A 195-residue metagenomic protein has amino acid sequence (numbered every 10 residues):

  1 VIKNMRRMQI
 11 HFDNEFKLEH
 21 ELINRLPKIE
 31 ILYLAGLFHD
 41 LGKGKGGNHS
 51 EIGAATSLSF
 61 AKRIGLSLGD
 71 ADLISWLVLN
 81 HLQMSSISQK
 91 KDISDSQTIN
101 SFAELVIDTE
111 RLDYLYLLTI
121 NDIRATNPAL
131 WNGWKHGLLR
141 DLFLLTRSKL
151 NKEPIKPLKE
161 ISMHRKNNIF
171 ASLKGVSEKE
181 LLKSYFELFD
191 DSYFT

Functional and structural regions predicted by a protein language model:
I2-S50, G65: Acidic/His-rich, divalent-metal-binding segments that scaffold phosphate/diphosphate chemistry
K3, L32-H39, E51-S59, D72 (+5 more regions): Feature representing long, continuous alpha-helical segments
R7, K43, S59-L66, N80-S88 (+5 more regions): Short, well-ordered loop/turn and helix-capping segments at boundaries between secondary-structure elements and domains
N14-E19, G47-I52, D70-W76, Q89-D92 (+1 more regions): Composition- and surface-driven signal marking solvent-exposed, interaction-prone regions in large proteins
K28-I29, A55, D108-L112: A structural signal for short secondary-structure junctions
K62-R63, S67-T119: Acidic/histidine-rich catalytic neighborhood
Q97, S101-T195: Regulatory modules associated with amino-acid/nitrogen control
